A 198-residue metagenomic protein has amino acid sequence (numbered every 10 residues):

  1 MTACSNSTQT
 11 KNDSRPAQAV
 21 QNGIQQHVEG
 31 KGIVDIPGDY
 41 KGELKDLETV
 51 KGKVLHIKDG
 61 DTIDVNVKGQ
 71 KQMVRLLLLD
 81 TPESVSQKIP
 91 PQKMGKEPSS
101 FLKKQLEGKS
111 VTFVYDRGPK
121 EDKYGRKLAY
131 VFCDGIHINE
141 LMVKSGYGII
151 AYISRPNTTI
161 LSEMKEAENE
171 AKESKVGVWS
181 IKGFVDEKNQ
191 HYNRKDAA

Functional and structural regions predicted by a protein language model:
T2-A198: Small beta-barrel nucleic-acid-binding modules, primarily SNase/OB-fold domains and secondarily Tudor-like barrels
